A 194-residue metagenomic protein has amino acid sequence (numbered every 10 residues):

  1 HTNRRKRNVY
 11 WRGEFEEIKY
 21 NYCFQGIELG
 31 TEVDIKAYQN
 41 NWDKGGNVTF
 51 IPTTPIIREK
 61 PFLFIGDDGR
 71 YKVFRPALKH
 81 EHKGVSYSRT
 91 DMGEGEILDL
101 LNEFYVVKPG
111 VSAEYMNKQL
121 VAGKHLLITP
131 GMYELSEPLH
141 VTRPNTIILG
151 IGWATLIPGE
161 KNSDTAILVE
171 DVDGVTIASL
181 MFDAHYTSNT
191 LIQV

Functional and structural regions predicted by a protein language model:
H1-V194: Extracellular/periplasmic carbohydrate-active domains that bind, remodel, or depolymerize complex polysaccharides
